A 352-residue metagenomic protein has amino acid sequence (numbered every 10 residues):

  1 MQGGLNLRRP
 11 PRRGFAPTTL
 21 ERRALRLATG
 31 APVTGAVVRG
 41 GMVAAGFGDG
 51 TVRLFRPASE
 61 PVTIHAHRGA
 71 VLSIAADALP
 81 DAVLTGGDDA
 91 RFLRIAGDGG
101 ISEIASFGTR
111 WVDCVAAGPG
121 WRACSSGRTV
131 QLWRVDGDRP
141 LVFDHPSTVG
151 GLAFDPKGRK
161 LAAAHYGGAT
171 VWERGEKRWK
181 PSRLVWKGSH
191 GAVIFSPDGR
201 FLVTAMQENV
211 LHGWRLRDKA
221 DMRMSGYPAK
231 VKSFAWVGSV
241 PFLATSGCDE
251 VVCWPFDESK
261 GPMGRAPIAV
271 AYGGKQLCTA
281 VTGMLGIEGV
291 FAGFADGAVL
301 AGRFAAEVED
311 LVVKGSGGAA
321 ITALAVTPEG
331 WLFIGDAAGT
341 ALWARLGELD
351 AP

Functional and structural regions predicted by a protein language model:
M1-P352: WD40-repeat beta-propeller superdomains and closely related acidic/aromatic-rich repeat-like regions
